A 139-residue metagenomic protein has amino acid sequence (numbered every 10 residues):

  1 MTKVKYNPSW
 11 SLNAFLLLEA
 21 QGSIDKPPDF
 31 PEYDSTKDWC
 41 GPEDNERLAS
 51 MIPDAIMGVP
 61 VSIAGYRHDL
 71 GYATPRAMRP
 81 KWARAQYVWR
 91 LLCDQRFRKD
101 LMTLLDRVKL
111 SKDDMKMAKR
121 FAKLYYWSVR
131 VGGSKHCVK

Functional and structural regions predicted by a protein language model:
M1-K139: Extended terminal accessory/targeting regions
